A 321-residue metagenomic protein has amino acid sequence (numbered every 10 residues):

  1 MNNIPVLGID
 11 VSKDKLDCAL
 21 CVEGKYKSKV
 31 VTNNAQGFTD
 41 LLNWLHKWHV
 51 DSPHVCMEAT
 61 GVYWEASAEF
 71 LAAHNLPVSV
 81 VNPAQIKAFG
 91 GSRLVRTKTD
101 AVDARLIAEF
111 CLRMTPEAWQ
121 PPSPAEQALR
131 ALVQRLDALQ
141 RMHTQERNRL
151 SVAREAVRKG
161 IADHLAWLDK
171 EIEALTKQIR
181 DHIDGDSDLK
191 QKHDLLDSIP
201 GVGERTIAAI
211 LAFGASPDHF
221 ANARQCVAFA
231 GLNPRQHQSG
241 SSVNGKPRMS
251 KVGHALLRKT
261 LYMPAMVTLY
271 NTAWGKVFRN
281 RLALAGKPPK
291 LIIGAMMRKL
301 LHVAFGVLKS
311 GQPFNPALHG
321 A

Functional and structural regions predicted by a protein language model:
M1-C21, I107, L139, A208: Gly/Thr-rich phosphate-binding beta-strand-loop-beta motif of the actin/hexokinase/Hsp70
N2, E69, S79-S198: Long, charge-rich intrinsically disordered scaffolds of nucleic-acid metabolism proteins
G24-H54: Nucleic-acid-processing active sites and adjacent nucleic-acid-binding tracks, predominantly divalent metal-dependent
S52-Y63: Short glycine-rich phosphate-binding loop at a beta-alpha junction
K170-I183, S187, E204-D218, K259-A265: Amphipathic, charged-and-aliphatic alpha-helical interface segments that function as noncatalytic docking
G203-E204, C226: Small-residue hinge/turn detector
A209-A285, P289: Phosphate-backbone recognition surface of nucleic-acid-processing proteins
S241-S242, F278-A321: Low-complexity, acidic/Ser/Thr- and charged residue-rich accessory regions of DNA metabolism proteins
